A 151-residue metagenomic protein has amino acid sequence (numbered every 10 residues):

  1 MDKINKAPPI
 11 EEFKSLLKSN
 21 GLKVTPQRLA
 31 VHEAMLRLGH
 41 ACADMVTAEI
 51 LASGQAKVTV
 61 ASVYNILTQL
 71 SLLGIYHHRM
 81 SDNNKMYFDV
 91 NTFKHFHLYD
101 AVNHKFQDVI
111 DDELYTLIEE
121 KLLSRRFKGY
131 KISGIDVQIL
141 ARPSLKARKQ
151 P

Functional and structural regions predicted by a protein language model:
K3-H32: Short alpha-helical segments that sit at the start of domains
N20-L22, M35-L38, S53-G54: Short helix-capping/hinge SLiMs at alpha-helix to coil transitions
V24, L38-M45: Short capping segments at the starts of secondary-structure elements
C42-Q55: DNA-recognition alpha helix
V63-L73: Basic amphipathic alpha-helical segments that dock to polyanions
L73-P151: Non-DNA-binding regulatory cores of transcription-related proteins, predominantly C-terminal effector-binding
